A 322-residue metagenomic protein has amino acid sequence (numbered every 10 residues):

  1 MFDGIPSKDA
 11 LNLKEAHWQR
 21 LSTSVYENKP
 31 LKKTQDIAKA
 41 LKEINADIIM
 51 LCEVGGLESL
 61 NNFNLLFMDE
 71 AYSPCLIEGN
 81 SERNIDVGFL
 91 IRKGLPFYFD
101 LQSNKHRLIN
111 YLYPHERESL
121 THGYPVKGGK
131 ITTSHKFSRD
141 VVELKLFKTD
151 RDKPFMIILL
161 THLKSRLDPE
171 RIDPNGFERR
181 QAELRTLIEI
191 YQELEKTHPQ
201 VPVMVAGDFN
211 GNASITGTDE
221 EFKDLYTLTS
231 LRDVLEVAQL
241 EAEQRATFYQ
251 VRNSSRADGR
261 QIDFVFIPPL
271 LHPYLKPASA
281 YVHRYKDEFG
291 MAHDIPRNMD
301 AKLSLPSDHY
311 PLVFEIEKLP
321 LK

Functional and structural regions predicted by a protein language model:
M1-D69, C75-V87, K130-T132, R297-D300 (+1 more regions): N-terminal, active-site-proximal structural segment of metallo-dependent hydrolase catalytic domains
K33, I37, G56-S59, D86 (+4 more regions): Stable alpha-helical elements in mature extracytoplasmic
I48, E53-T161: Structured beta-strand-rich core segments of catalytic domains in phosphoester-bond hydrolases
G55, H162-K164, F209-N212: Catalytic metal-binding/acid-base residues of hydrolase active sites
E58-N61, R83-I85, L167-E170, N212-T218: Extracytoplasmic/secreted cell-surface and envelope-processing proteins
S103-Y111, L163-R166, A280-G290: Short, solvent-exposed aromatic-acidic interface loops
I158-R179: Active-site His/acidic residue clusters
E189-M204, N210-K322: Metal-dependent phosphoester-hydrolase catalytic domains
